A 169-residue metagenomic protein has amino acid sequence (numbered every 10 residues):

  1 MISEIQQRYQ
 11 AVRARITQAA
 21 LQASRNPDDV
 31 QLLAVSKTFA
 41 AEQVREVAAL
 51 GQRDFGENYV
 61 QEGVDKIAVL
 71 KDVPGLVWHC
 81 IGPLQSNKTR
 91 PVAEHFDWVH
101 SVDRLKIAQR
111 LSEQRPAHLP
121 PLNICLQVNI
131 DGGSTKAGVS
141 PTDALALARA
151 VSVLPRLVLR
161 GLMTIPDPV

Functional and structural regions predicted by a protein language model:
M1-V169: Conserved alpha/beta-domain cores
